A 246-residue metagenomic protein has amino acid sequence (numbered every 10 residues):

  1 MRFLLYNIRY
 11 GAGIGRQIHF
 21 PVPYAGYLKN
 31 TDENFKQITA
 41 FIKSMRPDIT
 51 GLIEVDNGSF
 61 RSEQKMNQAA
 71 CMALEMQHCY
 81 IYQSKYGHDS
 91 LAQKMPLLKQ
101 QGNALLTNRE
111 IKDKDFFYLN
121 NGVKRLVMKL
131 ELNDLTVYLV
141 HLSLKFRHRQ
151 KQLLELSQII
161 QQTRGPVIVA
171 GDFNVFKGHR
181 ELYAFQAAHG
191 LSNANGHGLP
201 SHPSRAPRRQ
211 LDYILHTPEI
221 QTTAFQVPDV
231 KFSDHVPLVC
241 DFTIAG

Functional and structural regions predicted by a protein language model:
M1-E75, K85, G246: N-terminal, active-site-proximal structural segment of metallo-dependent hydrolase catalytic domains
M1-L4, Y10-A12, T107-K112, V123-L139 (+1 more regions): Beta-strand-turn-beta hairpins that frame and shape the catalytic cleft of phosphate-ester-processing enzymes
R2-N7, I38-Q64, V137-V140, L156-Y183 (+3 more regions): Active-site beta-strand/loop signature of hydrolases that rely on acidic residues for catalysis
G11-A12, N57-F60, H88-S90, K145-H148 (+2 more regions): Active-site environment of divalent metal-dependent phosphoester hydrolases
E54-D134, Q226-D229: Structured beta-strand-rich core segments of catalytic domains in phosphoester-bond hydrolases
F116-Y118, E131, Q158-I168, F173-G246: Metal-dependent phosphoester-hydrolase catalytic domains
Y118, L139-L142: Short, structured patches in soluble enzyme cores that scaffold and shape functional sites
R147-Q158: Alpha-helical scaffold elements lining the catalytic groove of polysaccharide deacetylases
